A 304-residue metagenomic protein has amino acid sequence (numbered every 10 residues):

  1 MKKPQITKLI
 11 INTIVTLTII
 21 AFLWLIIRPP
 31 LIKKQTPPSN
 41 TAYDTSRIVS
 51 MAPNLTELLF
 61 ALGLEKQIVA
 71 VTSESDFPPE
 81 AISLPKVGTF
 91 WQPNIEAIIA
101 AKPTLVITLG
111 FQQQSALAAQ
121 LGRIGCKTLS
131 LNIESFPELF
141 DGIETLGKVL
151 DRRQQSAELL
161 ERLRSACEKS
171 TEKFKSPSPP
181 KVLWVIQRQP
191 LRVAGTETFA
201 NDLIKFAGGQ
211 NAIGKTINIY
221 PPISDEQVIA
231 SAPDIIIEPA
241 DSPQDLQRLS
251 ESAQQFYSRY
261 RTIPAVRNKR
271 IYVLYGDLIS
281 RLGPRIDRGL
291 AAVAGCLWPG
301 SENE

Functional and structural regions predicted by a protein language model:
K2-T16: N-terminal Sec-pathway targeting helices
T16-R28: Hydrophobic alpha-helical membrane-insertion segments, chiefly the h-region of N-terminal signal peptides
P29-A42: Ser/Thr/Pro/Gly-rich low-complexity linker/stalk segments immediately outside membranes or between
D44-R47, T104-L105, S115-R192, N211-N218 (+3 more regions): Extracytoplasmic substrate-binding proteins
S46-Q112, A212, A240, Y260: A short, structured surface patch at a secondary-structure boundary
T72, E197-Y220, A240: His/Asp/Glu-enriched short active-site or ligand-binding loop at hydrolase and phosphoryl-transfer sites
I95-K102, I124, I223-A232: Short helices/loops that flank or line small-molecule/ion binding pockets
Q112-R123, I235-Q255: A ligand-binding cleft/hinge motif common to bilobed small-molecule-binding domains
